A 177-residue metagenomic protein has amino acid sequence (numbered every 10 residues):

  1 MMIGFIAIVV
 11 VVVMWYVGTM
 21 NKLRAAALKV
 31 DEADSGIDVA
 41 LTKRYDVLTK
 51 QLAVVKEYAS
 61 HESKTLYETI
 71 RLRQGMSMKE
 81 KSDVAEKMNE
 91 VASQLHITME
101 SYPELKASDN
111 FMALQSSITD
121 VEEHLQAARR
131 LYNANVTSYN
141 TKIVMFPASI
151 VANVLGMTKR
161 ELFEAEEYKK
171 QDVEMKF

Functional and structural regions predicted by a protein language model:
M1-F177: A helix-centric hydrophobic-segment signal that preferentially recognizes long, alpha-helical stretches used
